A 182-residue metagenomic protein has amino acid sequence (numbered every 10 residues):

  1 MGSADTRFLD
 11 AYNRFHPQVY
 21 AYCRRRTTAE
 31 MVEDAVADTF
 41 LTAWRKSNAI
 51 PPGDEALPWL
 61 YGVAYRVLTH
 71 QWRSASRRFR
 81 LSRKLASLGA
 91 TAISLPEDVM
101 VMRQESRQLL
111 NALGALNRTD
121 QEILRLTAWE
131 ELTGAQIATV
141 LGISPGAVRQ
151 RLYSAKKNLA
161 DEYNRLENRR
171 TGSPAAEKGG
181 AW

Functional and structural regions predicted by a protein language model:
M1-A21, W44: A short, charge-rich alpha-helical start-of-domain segment used by transcription regulators
H16, Y20, F40, N117 (+2 more regions): C-terminal flanking helix
D34-L41, D54-R66: Structural recognition of an alpha-helix C-terminal capping motif at a helix-to-coil junction
P51-P52, G62-K84, M102, S154 (+1 more regions): Arg/Lys-rich amphipathic alpha helix in sigma70-family domain 2
Y65, A135, T139-N168: DNA-recognition helix of helix-turn-helix
H70, R78-S106, T133, S173-A181: Internal acidic/polar
R73, K156-A176, W182: Short, Lys/Arg-enriched C-terminal cap helix and immediately downstream tail that follows
I123-T127: A short pre-motif secondary-structure segment
